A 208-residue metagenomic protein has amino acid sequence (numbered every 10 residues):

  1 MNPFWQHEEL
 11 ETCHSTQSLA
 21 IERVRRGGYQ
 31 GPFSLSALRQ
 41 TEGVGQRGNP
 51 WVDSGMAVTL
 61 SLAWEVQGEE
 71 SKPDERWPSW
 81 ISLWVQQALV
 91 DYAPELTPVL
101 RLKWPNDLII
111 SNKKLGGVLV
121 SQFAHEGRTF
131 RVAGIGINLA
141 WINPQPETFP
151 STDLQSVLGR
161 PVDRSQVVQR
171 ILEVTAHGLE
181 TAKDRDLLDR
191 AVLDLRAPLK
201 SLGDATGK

Functional and structural regions predicted by a protein language model:
M1-P98, G116, A124, P161-V162 (+1 more regions): N-terminal lobe of the biotin/lipoate ligase/transferase fold
R39-V44, L108, F130-V132: Short glycine- and Lys/Arg-enriched binding-loop motifs that mark or flank ligand-binding interfaces
L60-L62, N106-L108, V118-V120, A133-L139: A structural signal for short, well-ordered beta-strand segments
L96-N112, I137: Catalytic palm active-site di-aspartate
S111, Q122-G127: Flexible loop/coil segments at beta-strand boundaries within sensory signal-transduction domains
G127-L158: Short, acidic (Asp/Glu-rich) active-site segment that either coordinates a divalent metal cofactor
G159-K208: Conserved, helical-rich catalytic subdomain that frames metal- and/or nucleotide-binding sites in enzyme alpha/beta
